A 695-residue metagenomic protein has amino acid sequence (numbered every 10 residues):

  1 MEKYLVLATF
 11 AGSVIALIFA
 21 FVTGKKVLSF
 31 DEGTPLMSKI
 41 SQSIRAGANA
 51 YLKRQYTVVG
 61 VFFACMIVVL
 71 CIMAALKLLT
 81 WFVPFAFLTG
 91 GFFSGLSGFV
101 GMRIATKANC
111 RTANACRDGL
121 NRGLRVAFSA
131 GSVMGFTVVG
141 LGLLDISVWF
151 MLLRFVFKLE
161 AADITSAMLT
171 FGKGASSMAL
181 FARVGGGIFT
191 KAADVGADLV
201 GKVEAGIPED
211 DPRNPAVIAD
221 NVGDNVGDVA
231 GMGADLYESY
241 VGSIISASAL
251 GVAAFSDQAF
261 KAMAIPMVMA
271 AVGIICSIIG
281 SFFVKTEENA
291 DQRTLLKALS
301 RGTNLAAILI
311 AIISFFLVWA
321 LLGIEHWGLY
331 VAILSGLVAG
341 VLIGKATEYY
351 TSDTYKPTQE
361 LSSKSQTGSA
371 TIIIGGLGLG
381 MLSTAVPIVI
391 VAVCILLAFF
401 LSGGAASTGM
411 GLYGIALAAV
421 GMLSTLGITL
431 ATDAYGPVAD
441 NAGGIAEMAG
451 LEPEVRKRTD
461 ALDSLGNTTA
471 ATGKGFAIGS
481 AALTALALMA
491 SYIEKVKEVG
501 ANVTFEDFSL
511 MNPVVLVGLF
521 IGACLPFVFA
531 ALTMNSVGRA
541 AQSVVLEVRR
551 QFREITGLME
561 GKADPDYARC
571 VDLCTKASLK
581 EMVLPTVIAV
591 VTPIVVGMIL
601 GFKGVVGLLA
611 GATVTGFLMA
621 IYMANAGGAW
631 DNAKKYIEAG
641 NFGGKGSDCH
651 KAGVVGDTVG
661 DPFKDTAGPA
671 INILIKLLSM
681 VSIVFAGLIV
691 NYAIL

Functional and structural regions predicted by a protein language model:
M1-L695: Hydrophobic packing and interface segments
